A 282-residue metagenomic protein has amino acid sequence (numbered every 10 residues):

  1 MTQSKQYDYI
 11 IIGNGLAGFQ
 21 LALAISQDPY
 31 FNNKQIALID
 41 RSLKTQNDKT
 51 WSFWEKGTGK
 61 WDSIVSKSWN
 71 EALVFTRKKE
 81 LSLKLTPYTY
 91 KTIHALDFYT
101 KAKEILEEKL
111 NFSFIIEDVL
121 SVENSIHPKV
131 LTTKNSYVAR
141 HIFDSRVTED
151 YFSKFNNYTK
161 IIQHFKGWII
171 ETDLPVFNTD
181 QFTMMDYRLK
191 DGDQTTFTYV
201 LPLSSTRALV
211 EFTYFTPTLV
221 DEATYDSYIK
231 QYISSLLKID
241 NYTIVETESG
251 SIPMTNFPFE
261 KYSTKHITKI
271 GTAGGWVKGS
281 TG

Functional and structural regions predicted by a protein language model:
T2-A17, A37: Beta1/beta-strand and adjacent pyrophosphate-binding region of the FAD-binding site in flavoprotein oxidoreductases
G13, D40, G271: Short beta-strand/turn micro-motifs composed of small residues that flank or help shape donor/cofactor-binding pockets
N14, A24, D28, K109-D240 (+1 more regions): Predominantly flavin-linked oxidoreductase catalytic cores and closely associated redox partners
Q20, A24-K78: N-terminal FAD cofactor-binding segment of flavoenzymes
E55-E117, V122-I126: A conserved beta-strand/loop capping segment in the N-terminal third of enzymes that catalyze redox or closely related
G192-T195, G250-I270, G275-G279: FAD-binding beta-loop-beta segment adjacent to the flavin cofactor pocket
